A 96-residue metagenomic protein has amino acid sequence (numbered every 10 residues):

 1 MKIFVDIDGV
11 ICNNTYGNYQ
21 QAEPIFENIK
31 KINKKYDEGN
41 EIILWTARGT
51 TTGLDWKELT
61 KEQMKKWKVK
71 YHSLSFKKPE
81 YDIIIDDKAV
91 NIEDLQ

Functional and structural regions predicted by a protein language model:
M1-Q96: Catalytic phosphate/metal-binding cores of nucleic-acid and nucleotide-processing enzymes, i.e., regions that mediate
